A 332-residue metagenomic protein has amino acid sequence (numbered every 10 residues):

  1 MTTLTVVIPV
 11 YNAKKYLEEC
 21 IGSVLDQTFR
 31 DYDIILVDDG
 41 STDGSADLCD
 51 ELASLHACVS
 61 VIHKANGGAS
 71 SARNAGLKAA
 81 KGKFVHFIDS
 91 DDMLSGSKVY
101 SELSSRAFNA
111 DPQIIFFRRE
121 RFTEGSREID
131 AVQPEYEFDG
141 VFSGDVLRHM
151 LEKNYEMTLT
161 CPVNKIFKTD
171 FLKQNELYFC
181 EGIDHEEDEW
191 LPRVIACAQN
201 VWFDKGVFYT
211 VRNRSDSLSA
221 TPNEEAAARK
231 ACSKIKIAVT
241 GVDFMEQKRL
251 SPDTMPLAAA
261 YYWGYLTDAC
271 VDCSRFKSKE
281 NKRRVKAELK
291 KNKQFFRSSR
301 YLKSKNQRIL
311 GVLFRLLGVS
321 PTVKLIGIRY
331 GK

Functional and structural regions predicted by a protein language model:
T2-T5, S23, D33, E189: Cell-envelope/extracellular polymer assembly enzymes that use nucleotide-activated donors
N12-D26: Short, well-formed alpha-helical segments that are part of the catalytic scaffolds of diverse glycosyltransferases
E18-G22, A46-D47, G82, S95-F108: Short alpha-helix within the catalytic core of nucleotide-sugar-dependent glycosyltransferases
D38-L48, A65: A conserved acidic beta->alpha catalytic loop
K64-A80, F87-S90: Glycine-rich, basic loop-to-helix element that forms the pyrophosphate-binding segment of sugar-nucleotide handling
A69, S90-K205, Y209-A228: Donor-binding/catalytic cores of nucleotide-activated saccharide and glycerol-phosphate transferases/polymerases
V207-S215, T221-P252, D268-F296: Catalytic core of nucleotide-sugar-dependent glycosyltransferases
C273-K332: Membrane-interface aromatic/basic loop that binds lipid-linked glycans or pyrophosphate carriers, typified by
